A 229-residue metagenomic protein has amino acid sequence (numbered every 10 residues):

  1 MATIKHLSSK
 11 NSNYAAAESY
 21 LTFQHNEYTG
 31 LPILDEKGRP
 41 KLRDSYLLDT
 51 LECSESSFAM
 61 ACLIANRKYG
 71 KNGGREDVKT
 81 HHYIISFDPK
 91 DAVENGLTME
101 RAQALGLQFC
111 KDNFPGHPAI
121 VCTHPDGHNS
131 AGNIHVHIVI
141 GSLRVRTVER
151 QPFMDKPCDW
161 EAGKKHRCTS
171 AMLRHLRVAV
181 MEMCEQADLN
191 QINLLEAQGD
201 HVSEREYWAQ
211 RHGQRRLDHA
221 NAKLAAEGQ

Functional and structural regions predicted by a protein language model:
M1-Q229: N-terminal nicking endonuclease/strand-transfer module with a His-rich metal-binding environment and a catalytic Tyr
